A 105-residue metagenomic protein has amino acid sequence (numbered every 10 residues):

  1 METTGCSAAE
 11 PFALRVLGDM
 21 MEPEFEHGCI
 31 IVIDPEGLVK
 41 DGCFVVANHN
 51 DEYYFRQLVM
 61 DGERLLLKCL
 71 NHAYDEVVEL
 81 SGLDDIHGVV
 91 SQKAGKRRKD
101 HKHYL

Functional and structural regions predicted by a protein language model:
T4-L105: Acidic/glycine-rich C-terminal interaction modules and beta/coil loop segments that lie outside canonical DNA-binding
